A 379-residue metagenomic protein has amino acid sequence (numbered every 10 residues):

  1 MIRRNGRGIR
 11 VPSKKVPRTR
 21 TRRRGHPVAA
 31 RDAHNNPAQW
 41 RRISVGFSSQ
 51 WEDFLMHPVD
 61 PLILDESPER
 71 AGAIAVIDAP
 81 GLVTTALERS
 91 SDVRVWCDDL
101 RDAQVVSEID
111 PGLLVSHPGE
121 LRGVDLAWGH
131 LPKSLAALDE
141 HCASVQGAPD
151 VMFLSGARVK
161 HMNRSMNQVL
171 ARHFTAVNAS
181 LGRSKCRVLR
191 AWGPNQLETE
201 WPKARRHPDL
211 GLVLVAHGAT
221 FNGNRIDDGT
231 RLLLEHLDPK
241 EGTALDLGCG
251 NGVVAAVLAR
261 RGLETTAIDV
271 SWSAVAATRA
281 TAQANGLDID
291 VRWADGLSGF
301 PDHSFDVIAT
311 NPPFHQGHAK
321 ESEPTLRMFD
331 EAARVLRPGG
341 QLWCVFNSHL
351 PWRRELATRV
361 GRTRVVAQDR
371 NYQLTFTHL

Functional and structural regions predicted by a protein language model:
R3-R4: Compositionally biased, intrinsically disordered low-complexity segments enriched in Pro/Arg/Gln/His
R7-G8, P17-A33: Compositionally biased, low-complexity flexible segments
S48, G182-G242: SAM-dependent Rossmann-like transferase core, predominantly class I methyltransferases with a strong bias toward
W51-I109, D228-T310, Q316: Conserved SAM/SAH cofactor-binding pocket of Class I
V124-H130, F305-P313, W343: Short SAM/SAH-binding signature in class I
K133-D209: N-terminal auxiliary segments of SAM/dcSAM-dependent transferases
C142, M152-T175, L181-G182, A319-H378: Conserved Class I SAM-dependent methyltransferase catalytic core
G147-P149, L237, V335-L336: A generic alpha-to-beta junction signature in SAM-dependent methyltransferases
